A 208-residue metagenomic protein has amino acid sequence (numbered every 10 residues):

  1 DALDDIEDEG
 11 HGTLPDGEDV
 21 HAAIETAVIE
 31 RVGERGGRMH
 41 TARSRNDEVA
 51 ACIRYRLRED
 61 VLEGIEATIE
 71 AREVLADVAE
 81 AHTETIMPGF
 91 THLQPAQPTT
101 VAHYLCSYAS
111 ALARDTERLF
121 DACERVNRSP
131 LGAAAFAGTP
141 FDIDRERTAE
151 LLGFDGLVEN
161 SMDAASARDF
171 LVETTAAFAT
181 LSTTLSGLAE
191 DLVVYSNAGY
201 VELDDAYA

Functional and structural regions predicted by a protein language model:
D1-R128, R145: A helix-coil-helix interface module used to build multimeric assemblies and to scaffold catalytic/cofactor sites
V20-R38, T100-A208: Internal glycine-rich alpha/beta core junctions
